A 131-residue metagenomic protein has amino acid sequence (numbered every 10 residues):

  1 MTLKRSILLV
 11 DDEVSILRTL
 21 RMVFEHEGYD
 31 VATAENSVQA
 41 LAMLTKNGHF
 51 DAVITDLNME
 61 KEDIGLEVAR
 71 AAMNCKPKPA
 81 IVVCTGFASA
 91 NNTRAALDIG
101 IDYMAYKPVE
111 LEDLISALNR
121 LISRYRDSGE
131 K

Functional and structural regions predicted by a protein language model:
E13, L57-E60: The short loop immediately C-terminal to the conserved phospho-acceptor aspartate in CheY-like receiver
V14-A32: Two-component/phosphorelay signaling modules centered on CheY-like receiver
T33-A52, R94: Acidic, metal-coordinating helix/loop segments flanking the phosphotransfer/catalytic sites of two-component signaling
E35-Q39, D63-V68: Acidic catalytic/metal-coordinating carboxylates
D63, E67, N74, A88-M104: Alpha4 helix (beta4-alpha4-beta5 surface) of REC/receiver domains from two-component response regulators
N91, V109-L118: C-terminal output helix
N119-K131: The C-terminal output helix
